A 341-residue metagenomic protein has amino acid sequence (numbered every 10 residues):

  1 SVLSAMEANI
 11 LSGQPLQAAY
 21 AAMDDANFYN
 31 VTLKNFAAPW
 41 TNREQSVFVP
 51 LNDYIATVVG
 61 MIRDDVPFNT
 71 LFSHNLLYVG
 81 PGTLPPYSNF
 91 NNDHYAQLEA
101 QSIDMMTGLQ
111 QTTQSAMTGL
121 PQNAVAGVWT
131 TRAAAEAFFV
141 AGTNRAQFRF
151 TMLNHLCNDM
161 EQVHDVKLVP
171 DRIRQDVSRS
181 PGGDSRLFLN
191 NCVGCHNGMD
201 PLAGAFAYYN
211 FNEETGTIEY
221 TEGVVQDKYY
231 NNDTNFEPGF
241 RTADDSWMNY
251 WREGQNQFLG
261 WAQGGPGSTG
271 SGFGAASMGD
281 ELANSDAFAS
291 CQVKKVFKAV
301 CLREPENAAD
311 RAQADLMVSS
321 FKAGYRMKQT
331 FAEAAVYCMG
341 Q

Functional and structural regions predicted by a protein language model:
V2-A22: Active-site-surrounding "flap" and adjacent substrate/cofactor-binding loops of secreted or lumenal enzymes, prototyped
Q17-L202, A283, A287, F297-V300 (+3 more regions): Extended surface/linker regions that mediate inter-domain or inter-protein docking in multi-component redox
Y20-A21, A134-N144, S178-R179, S185-L187 (+4 more regions): Electron-transfer interface patches adjacent to heme c in soluble/periplasmic c-type cytochromes and di-/multiheme
D171, E213-T215, Q341: Alpha-helix boundary/interfacial micro-motifs
G204-Y209: Short cysteine/histidine-rich zinc-coordinating motifs and their immediately flanking basic loops
